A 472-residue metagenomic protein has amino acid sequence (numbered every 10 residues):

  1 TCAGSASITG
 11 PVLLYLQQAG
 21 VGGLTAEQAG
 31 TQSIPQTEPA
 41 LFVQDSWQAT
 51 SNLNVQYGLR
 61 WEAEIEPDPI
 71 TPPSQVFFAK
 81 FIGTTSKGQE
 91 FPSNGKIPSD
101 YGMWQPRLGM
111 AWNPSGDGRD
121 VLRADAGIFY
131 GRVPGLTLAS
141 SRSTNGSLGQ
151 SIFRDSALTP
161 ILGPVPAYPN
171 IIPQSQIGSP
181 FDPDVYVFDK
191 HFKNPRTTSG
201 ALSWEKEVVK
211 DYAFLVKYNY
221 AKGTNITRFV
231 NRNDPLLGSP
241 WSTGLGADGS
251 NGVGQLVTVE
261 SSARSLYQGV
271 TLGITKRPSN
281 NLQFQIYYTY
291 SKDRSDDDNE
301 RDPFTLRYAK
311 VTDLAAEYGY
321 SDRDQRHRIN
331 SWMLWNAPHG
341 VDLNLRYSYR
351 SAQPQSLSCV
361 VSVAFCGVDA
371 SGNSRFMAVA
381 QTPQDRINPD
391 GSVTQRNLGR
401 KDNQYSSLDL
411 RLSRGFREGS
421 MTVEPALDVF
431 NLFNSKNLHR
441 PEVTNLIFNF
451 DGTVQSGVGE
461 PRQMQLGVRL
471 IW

Functional and structural regions predicted by a protein language model:
T1-D117, P303-R307: Signature of Gram-negative outer-membrane beta-barrel scaffolds
L41-W47, L59, L108-W112, L202-K206 (+7 more regions): Residues on the lipid-exposed face of transmembrane beta-strands in outer-membrane beta-barrel proteins
L53-V55, G118-D120, D211-F214, N281-F284 (+2 more regions): Repeated loop/turn-to-beta-strand initiation elements of outer-membrane beta-barrel proteins
Y57-A63, A124-I128, V216-Y220, I286-Y290 (+3 more regions): Transmembrane beta-barrel strands of outer-membrane/channel proteins
T71-E260, T382-S392, G399, N403: Solvent-exposed loop/turn elements at secondary-structure boundaries
Y168-Q174, G340-G419, E424, F430: Extracytoplasmic gating/loop element in the C-terminal half of outer-membrane beta-barrel translocons and assembly
L215-P354: Gram-negative outer-membrane beta-barrel transporters
D248, R400-K401, N437-W472: C-terminal beta-signal and terminal closure region of outer-membrane beta-barrel proteins
